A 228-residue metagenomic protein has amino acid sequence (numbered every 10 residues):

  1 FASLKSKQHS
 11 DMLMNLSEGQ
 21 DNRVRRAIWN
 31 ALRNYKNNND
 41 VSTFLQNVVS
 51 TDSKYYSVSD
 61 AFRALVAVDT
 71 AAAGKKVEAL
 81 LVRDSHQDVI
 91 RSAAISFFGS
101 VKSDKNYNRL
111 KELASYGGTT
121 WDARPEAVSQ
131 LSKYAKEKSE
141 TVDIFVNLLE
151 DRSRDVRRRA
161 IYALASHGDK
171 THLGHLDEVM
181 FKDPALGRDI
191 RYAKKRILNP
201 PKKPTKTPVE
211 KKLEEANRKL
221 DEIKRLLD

Functional and structural regions predicted by a protein language model:
F1-S6, M14-E18, R23-N37, N47 (+9 more regions): Structural detector for internal amphipathic alpha-helices that build alpha-solenoid repeat scaffolds
S10, N38-S42, G74, Y107 (+2 more regions): Core helices of alpha-solenoid repeat scaffolds
S42-T43, K54, Q87, T120: Generic structural signal for alpha-helix starts
F44-N47, K76-L80, P208-K211: Alpha-helical repeat scaffolds
E137, R152, Y162, D183 (+3 more regions): Intrinsically disordered, low-complexity polar segments enriched in Ser/Thr/Pro and acidic
I144, H175-F181, P208-A216: Alpha-helical scaffold repeats of the Armadillo/HEAT/TPR superfamily
G187, R191-D228: Pro/Ala/Gly-rich low-complexity, hydrophilic intrinsically disordered segments
